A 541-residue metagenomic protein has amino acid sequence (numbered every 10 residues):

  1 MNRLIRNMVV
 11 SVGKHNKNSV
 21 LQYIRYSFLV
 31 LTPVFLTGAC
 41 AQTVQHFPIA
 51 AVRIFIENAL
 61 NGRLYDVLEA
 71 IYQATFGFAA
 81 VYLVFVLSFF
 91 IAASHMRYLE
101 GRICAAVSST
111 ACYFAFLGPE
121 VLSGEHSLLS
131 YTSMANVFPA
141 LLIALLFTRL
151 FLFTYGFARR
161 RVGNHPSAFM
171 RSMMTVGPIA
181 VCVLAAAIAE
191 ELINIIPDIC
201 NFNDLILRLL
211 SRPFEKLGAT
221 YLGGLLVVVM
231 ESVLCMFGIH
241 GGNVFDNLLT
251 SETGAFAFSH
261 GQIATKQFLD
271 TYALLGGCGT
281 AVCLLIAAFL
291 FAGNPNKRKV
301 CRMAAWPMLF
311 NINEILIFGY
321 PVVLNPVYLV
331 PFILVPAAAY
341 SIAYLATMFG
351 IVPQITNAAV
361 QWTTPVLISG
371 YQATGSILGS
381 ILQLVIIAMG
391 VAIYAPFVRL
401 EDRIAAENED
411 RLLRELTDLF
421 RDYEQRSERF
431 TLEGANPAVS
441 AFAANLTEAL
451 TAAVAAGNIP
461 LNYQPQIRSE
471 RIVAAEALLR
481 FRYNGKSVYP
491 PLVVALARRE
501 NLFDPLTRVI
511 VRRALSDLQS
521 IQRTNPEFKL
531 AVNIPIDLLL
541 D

Functional and structural regions predicted by a protein language model:
N2-H15, A41, E57, H260-G261 (+1 more regions): Transmembrane alpha-helical segments and their short flanking loops that form helix-hairpins/helix-helix interfaces
M8-V9, G13, L249-V335: Helix-loop-helix junctions within the multi-pass membrane cores of secondary transporters/permeases
G13-A158, V323: Early transmembrane hairpin of solute transport permeases
E69-L83, L217-C235, A264-T280, S369-I393: Hydrophobic alpha-helical transmembrane segments
L99-G101, A115-L222: Membrane-interface helix-loop-helix junctions at boundaries between adjacent transmembrane segments
A180-N294: Generic multipass alpha-helical transmembrane bundles of integral membrane proteins
S427-L496: Active-site core of bacterial EAL-family cyclic-dinucleotide phosphodiesterase domains
A474, L502-D541: Catalytic core of bacterial c-di-GMP phosphodiesterases, primarily the EAL and HD-GYP domains, capturing alpha-helical
